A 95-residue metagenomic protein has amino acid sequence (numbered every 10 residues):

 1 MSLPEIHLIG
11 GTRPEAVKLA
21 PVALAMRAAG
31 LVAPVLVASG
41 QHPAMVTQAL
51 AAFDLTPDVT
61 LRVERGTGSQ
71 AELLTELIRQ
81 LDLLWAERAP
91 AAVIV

Functional and structural regions predicted by a protein language model:
M1-G40: N-terminal subdomain of nucleotide-sugar transferases
P4, T56, R88: Structured loop/turn residues at beta-strand edges in well-structured enzyme cores
A20, R79-D82: Amphipathic, non-transmembrane alpha-helical secondary structure
L24, Q48, L83: Surface-exposed charge patches
L31-Q80: Conserved nucleotide-sugar phosphate-binding/catalytic loop shared by glycosyltransferases and other
D82-V95: Short N-terminal targeting/anchoring amphipathic segment
